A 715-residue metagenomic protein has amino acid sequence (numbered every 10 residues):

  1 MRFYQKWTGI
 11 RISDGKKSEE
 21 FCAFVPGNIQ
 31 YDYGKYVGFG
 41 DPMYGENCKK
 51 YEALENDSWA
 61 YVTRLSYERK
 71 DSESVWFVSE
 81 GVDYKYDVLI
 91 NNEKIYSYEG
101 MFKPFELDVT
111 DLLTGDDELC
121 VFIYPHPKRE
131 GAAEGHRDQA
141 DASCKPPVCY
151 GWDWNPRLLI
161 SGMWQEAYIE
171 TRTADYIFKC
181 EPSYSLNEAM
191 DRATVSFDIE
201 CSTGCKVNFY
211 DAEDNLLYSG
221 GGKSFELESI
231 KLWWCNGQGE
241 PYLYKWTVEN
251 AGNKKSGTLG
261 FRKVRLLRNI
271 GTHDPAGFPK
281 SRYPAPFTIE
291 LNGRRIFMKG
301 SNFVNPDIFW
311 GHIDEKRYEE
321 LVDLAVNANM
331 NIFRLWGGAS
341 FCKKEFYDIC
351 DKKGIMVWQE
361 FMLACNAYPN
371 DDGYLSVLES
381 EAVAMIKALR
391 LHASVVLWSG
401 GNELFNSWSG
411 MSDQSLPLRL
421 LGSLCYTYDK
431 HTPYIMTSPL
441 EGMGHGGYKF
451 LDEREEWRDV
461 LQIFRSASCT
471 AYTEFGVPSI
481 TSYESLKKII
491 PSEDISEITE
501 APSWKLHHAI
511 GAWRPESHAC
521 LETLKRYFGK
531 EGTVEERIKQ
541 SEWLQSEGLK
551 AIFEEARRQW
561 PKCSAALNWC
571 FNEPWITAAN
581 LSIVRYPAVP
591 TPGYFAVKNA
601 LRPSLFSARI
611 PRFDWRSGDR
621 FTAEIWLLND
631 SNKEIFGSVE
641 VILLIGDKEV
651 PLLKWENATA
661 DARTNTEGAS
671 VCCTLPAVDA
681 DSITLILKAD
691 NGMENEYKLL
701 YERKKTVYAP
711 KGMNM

Functional and structural regions predicted by a protein language model:
M1-F333, R558-Q559, C563, V589 (+1 more regions): Secreted/periplasmic carbohydrate-active enzymes, especially glycoside hydrolases
R11, G15, L159-G162, W398 (+1 more regions): Substrate-binding clefts and catalytic carboxylate motifs of secreted carbohydrate-active enzymes
D57, R317, V377-E381, D413-P417 (+3 more regions): Soluble or luminal CAZymes and related metallo-dependent hydrolases
V82, N91-E93, G100, L112 (+8 more regions): An acidic- and aromatic-residue-enriched active-site/binding cleft used to recognize and process polar
Y84-Y86, P127-E130, L267, N305-I308 (+9 more regions): Flexible loop/turn segments at secondary-structure boundaries
F105-V109, Y150-W154, E453-Q462, K550-E554: Short alpha-helical segments and helix-capping/turn motifs at coil-helix boundaries
E106-L107, A132, D138-A140, P147 (+4 more regions): Active-site mouth of glycoside hydrolases
F178-C180, W246, T258, V383-P502 (+1 more regions): Active-site region of glycoside hydrolase catalytic domains
